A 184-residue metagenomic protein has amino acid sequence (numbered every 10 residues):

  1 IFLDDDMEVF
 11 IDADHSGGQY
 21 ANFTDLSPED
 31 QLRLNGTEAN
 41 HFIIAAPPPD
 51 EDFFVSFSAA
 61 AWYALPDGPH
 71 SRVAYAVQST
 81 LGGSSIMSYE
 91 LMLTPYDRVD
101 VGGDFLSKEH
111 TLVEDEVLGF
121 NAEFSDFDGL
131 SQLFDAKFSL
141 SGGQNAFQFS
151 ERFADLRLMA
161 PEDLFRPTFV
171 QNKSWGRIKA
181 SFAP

Functional and structural regions predicted by a protein language model:
I1-P184: Structural preference for beta-rich elements and adjacent junctions enriched in aromatics
